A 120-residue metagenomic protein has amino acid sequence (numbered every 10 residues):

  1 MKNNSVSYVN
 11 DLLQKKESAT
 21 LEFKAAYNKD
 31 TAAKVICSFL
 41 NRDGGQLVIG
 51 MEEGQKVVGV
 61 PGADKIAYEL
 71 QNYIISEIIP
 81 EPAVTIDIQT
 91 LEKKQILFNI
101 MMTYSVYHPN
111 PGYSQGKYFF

Functional and structural regions predicted by a protein language model:
M1-F120: Conserved N-terminal catalytic/coupling substructures associated with nucleotide/phosphate chemistry
